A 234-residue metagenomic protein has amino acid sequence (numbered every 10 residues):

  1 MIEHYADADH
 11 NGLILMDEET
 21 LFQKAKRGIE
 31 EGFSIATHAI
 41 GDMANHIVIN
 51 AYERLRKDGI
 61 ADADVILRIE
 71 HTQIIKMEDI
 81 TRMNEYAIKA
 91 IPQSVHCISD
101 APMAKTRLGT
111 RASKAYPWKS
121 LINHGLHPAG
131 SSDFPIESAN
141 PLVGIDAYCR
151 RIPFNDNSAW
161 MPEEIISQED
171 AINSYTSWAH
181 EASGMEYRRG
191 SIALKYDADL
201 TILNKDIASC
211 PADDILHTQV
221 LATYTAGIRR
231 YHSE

Functional and structural regions predicted by a protein language model:
M1-G32, K57, I80: Active-site-adjacent helix-turn-beta-strand microarchitecture at beta-sheet edges that either contains or buttresses
D17, C210-P211: Residues that cap or delimit alpha-helices
K26-A36, M43-L67, H71-T72, M77-T81 (+3 more regions): His/Asp/Glu-enriched, well-ordered alpha-helical/loop segment that forms or immediately abuts the divalent-metal
K89: Ligand-binding beta-strand-loop-alpha-helix segment within the catalytic cores of soluble metabolic enzymes
